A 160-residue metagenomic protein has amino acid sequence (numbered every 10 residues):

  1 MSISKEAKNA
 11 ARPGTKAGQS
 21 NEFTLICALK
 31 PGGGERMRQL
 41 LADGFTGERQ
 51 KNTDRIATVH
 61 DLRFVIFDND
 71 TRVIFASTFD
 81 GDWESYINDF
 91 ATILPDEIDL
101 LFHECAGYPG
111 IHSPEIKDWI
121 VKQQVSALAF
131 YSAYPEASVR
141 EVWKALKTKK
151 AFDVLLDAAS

Functional and structural regions predicted by a protein language model:
M1-H60, I66-R72, F79-S85, S113-S160: Short S/T/G/P-rich N-terminal loop/turn motif that feeds into the first structured element of a domain
F45-R49, L94-D99: A common structural junction motif
P95-P109: Conserved short beta-strand edge segments in small beta-sheet-based binding/regulatory domains
